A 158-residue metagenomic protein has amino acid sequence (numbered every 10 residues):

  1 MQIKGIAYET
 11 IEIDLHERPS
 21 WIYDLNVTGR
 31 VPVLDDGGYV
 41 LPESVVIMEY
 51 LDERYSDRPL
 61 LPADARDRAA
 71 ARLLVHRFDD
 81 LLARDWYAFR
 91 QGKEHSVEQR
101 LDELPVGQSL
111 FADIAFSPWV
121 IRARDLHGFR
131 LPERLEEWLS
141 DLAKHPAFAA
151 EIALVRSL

Functional and structural regions predicted by a protein language model:
Q2-R100: GST-like domain detector, emphasizing the conserved glutathione-binding G-site in the N-terminal thioredoxin-like
D24-V27, H127-G128, R156: Glycine-centered secondary-structure boundary/capping sites
P42, V46, V75, F116-W119 (+2 more regions): Tryptophan-centric aromatic hotspots in well-structured domains and transmembrane helices
L60, A150-E151: Acidic/polar loop patches that form or flank catalytic/metal-binding clefts of enzymes that bind anionic ligands
R66, F78-P146: GST-like fold's C-terminal all-alpha helical module
E151-L158: Terminal-tail/helix-coil boundary detector
